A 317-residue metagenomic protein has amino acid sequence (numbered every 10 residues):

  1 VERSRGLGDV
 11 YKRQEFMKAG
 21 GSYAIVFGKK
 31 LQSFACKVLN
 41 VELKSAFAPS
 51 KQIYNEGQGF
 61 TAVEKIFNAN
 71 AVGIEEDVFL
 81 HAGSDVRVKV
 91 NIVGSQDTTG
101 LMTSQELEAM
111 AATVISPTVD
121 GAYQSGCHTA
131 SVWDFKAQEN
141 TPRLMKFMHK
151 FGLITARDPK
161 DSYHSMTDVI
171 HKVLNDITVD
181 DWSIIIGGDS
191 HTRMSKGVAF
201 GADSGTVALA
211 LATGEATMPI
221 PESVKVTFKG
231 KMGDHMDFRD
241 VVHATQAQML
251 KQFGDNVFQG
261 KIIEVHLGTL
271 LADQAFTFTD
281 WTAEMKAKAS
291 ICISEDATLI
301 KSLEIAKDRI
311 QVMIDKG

Functional and structural regions predicted by a protein language model:
V1-L7, Y11: Single conserved hydrophobic/aromatic residue that forms the stacking wall/gate of nucleotide- or nucleobase-binding
D9-K12, F16-M17, L303-G317: Phosphate/diphosphate-binding glycine-rich loops and adjacent basic-rich segments that engage nucleotide
K12-G20, A24-K44, W182, I186-L299: Mobile "lid/hinge" segments at catalytic clefts and subdomain interfaces of large enzymes
K30, A35, F67-I74, M110-I115 (+5 more regions): Structural signal for hydrophobic packing residues in well-ordered secondary-structure cores of soluble enzyme domains
L43, E75-G83, S116-D120, I154-S162 (+3 more regions): Flexible, glycine/charged-enriched surface loops at secondary-structure junctions
A46-D120, E264-H266, L270-F276, A289: N-terminal amphipathic, basic-rich helices that act as targeting or association modules
H81-P219: Long, structured ligand/cofactor-binding scaffold of large enzymes
F135-A137, L271-T279, E304-R309: Short glycine/threonine-rich loop-to-helix capping motif typified by GTGT followed within a few residues by an Asp-Pro
